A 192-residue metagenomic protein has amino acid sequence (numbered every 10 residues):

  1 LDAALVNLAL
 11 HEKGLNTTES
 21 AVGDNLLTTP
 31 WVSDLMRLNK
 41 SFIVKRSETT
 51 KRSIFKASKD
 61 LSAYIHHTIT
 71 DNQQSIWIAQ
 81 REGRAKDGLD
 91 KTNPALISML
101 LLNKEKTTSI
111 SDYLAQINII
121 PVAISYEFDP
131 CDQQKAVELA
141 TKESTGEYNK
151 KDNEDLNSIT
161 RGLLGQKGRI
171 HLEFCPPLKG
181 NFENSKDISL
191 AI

Functional and structural regions predicted by a protein language model:
L1, A191-I192: Short, intrinsically disordered, charge-balanced linker/junction segments flanking boundaries in proteins
L1-K179, E183: Soluble catalytic domains of membrane acyltransferases
N181-A191: Short, charged, surface-exposed loops that flank catalytic or proteolytic processing sites
